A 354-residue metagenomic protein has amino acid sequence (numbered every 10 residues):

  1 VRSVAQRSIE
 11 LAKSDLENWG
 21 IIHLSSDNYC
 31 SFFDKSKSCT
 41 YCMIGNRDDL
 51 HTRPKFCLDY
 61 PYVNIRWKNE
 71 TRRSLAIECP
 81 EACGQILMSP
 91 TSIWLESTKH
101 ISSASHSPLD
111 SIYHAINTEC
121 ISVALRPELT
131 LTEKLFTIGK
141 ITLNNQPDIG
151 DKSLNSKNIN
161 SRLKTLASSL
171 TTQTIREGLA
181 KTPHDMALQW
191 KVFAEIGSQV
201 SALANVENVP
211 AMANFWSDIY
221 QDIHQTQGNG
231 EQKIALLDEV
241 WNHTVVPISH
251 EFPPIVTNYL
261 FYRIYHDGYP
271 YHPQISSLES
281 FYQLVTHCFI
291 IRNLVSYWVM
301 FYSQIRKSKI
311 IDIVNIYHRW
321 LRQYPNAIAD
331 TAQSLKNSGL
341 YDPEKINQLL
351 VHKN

Functional and structural regions predicted by a protein language model:
V1, C30, C39-C42, C57 (+1 more regions): Short cysteine clusters
V1-K13: Low-complexity, highly charged intrinsically disordered N-terminal segments that act as targeting/localization
E10-D49: Structured, beta-strand-rich domain cores that present glycine/charged loop surfaces used to bind extended ligands
E17-I22, S26-N28, E81-A104, P343-V351: A broadly tuned preference for mixed-charge, low-complexity surface segments
I21-L24, H51, R73, F281-V285 (+1 more regions): Generic alpha-helical scaffold signal
R47-I149: Internal, well-ordered alpha/beta segment that forms a basic, Gly-enriched binding/recognition surface
L131-N354: Hydrophobic, aromatic-lined core segments that form the binding pocket/scaffold for planar heteroaromatic ligands
